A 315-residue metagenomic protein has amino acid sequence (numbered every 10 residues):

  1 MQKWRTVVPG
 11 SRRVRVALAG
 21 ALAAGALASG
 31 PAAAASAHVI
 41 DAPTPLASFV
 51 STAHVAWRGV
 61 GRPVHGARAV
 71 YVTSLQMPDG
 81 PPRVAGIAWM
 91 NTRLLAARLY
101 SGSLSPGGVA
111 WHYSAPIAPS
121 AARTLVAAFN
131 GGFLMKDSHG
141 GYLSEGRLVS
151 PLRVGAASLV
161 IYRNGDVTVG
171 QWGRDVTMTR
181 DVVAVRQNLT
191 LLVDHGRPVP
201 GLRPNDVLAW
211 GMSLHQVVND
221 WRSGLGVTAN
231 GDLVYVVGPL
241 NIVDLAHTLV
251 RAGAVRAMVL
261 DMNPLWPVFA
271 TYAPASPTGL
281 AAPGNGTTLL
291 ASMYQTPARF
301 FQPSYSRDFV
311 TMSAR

Functional and structural regions predicted by a protein language model:
K3-L18: Bacterial N-terminal signal peptides that target proteins for export
A17-A28: Bacterial N-terminal signal peptides
A34-P151: Zymogen propeptides
R83, V154, D220, P303-R307: Short, solvent-exposed loop/turn segments at the edges of secondary structure
G86-W89, A157-I161, S223-V227, P267-A270 (+1 more regions): Short beta-strand scaffold segments in enzyme catalytic cores
L99-R251, V255: Aspartyl protease catalytic domain
L233-Y235, V243-P274, T278-A282: C-terminal soluble interaction/assembly domains
L280-R315: Low-complexity, Gly/Ser/Thr/Pro-rich intrinsically disordered linker/tail segments
